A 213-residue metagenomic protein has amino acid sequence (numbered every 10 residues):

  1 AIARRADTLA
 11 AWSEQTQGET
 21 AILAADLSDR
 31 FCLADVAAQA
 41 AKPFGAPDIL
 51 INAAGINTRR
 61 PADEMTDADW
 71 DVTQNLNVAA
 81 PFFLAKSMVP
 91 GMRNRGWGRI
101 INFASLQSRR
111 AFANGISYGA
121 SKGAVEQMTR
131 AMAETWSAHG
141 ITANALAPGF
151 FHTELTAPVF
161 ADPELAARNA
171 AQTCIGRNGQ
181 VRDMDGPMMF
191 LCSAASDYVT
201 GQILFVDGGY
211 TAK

Functional and structural regions predicted by a protein language model:
A1-A11: Conserved glycine-rich Rossmann-like NAD(P)H-binding loop of the short-chain dehydrogenase/reductase
A46, I51, S137, T142 (+1 more regions): Short, small/polar-rich loop/turn modules that mediate ligand/substrate recognition or access, typified
P61-A62, T66-D71, I100, N169: Substrate-binding pocket helix/loop in short-chain dehydrogenase/reductase
A85, S121, T129: Active-site helix of classical SDR
P90, E134-A138, D197: Alpha-helical segment proximal to the catalytic Tyr-Lys
S105: Residue(s) in the substrate-gating loop at a strand-loop-helix junction that position the organic substrate next
R109-R110, M189, T200-K213: Short C-terminal tail/terminal secondary-structure segment of NAD(P)H-dependent dehydrogenase/reductase domains
